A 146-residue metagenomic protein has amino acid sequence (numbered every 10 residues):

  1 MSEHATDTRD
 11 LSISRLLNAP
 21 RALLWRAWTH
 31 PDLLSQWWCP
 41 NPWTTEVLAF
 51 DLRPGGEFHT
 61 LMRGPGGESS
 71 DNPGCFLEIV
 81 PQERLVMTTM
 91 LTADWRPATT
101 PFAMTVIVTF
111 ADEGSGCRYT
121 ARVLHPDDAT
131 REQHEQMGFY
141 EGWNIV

Functional and structural regions predicted by a protein language model:
M1-T44: Hydrophobic ligand-binding cavity/cleft-lining segments
A5-D7, L52, G66-S70, A98-F102 (+1 more regions): A generic structural micro-feature
S12-I13, D32-S69: Short beta-edge strand/loop motif at the mouth of beta-sheet-based domains
R15, V47-F50, N72-E78, A103-D112: Hydrophobic/aromatic beta-strand elements that line small-molecule binding cavities or substrate pockets in beta-rich
R21-A22, L52-R53, L77-R84, T109-R118: A short, structured loop/turn motif at beta-sheet edges
L24, L34, F58, F76 (+4 more regions): Hydrophobic pocket/interface hotspot
E57-T88: Helix-adjacent hinge/juxtasegments
T88, W95-E141: Beta-strand/loop substructures that line and gate deep hydrophobic ligand-binding cavities in soluble
